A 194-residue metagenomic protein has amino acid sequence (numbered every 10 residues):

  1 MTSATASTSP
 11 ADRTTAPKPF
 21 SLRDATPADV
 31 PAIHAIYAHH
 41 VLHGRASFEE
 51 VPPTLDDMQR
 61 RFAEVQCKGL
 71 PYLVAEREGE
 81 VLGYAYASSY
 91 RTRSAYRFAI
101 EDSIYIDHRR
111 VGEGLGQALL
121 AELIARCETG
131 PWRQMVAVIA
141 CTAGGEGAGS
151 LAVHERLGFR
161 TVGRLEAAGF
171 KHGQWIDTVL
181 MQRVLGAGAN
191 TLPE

Functional and structural regions predicted by a protein language model:
M1-P17, E155, R183-L185: Acyl-donor-binding surface of acyltransferase catalytic domains
S21-I33: A short beta-loop-alpha structural element at the N-terminal edge of CoA-dependent acyl/N-acetyltransferase catalytic
D24, P52-R109, L120-A121, R126 (+1 more regions): Acetyl-CoA-dependent GNAT
H34-R61: Conserved GNAT-fold acetyl-CoA-binding loop/helix
Y86, V138-A140, L151, E155-D177 (+1 more regions): Conserved catalytic-core motifs of GNAT/GCN5-like acyltransferases
S103-G112, I139-A143: A short, internal acetyl-CoA/4′-phosphopantetheine-binding micro-motif in the GNAT/acyltransferase core
G112-C127, A148-R156: Conserved acetyl-CoA-binding loop-helix of GNAT-fold acetyltransferases
C127-T142, E146: Conserved GNAT acetyl-CoA-binding A-motif
